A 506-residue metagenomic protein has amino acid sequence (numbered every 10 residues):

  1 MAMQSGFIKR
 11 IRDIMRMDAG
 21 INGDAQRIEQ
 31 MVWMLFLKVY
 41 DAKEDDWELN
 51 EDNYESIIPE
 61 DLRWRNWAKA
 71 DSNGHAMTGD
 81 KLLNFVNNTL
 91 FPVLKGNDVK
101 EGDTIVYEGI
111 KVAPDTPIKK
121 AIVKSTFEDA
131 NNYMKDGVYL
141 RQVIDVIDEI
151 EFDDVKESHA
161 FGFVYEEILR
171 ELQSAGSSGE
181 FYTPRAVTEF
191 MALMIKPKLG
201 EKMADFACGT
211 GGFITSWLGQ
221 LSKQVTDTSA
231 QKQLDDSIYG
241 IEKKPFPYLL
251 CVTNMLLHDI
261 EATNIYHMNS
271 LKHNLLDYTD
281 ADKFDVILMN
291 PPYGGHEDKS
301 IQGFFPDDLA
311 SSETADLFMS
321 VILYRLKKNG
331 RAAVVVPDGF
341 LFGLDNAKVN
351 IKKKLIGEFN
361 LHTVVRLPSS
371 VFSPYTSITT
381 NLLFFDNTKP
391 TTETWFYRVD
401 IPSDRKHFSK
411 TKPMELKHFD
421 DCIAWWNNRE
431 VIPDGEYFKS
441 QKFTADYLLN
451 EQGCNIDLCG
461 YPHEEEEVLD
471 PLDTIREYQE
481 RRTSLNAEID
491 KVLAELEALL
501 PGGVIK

Functional and structural regions predicted by a protein language model:
M1-M194, K198-L199, Y266-H273, R366-S370 (+2 more regions): Non-catalytic, mostly N-terminal accessory regions of nucleic-acid modification and defense proteins
F7, D24-R27, Y139, A160 (+8 more regions): Helical mechanochemical/support elements of P-loop NTPase systems and associated helical scaffolds
L35, S222, L256-D259, K327 (+1 more regions): Charged, amphipathic alpha-helical interaction segments
Q173-S174, L234, F304-F305: A short, mixed-charge helix-start or loop-turn motif at secondary-structure junctions
S177-M289, G294-H296, S312, D316 (+3 more regions): Conserved S-adenosyl-L-methionine
H267, Y278-K506: A conserved structural/catalytic subdomain of Rossmann-like adenosyl-cofactor enzymes
